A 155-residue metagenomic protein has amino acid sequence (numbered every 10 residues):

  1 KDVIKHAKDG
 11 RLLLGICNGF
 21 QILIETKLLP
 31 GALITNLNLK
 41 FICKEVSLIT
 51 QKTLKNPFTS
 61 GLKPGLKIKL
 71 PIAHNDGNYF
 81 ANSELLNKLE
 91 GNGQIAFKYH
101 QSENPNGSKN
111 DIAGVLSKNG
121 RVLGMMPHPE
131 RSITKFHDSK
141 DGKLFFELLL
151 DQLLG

Functional and structural regions predicted by a protein language model:
K1-K55: Cysteine-nucleophile active-site neighborhood
P57-G155: C-terminal and late-domain segments of enzyme folds
